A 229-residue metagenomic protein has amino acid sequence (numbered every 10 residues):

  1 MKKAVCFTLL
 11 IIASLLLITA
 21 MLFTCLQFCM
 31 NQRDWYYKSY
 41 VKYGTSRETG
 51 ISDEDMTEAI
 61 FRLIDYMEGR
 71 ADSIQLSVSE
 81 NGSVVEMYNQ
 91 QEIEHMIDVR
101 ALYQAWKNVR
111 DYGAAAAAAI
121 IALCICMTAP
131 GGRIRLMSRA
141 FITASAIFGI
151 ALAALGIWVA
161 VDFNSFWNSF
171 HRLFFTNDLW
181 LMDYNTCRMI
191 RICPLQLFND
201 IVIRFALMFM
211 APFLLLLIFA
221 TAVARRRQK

Functional and structural regions predicted by a protein language model:
M1-W35: Hydrophobic secretory-pathway targeting helix
K2-I11, A114-F163, L215-K229: Juxtamembrane interface at the cytosolic side of transmembrane helices
Q27-E48, H171-R172: Alpha-helical transmembrane signal-anchor/signal-peptide segments
R47-G69: Short extracytoplasmic
F61-N81, W167-R172: Alpha-helical transmembrane segments of integral membrane proteins, especially early/N-terminal helices
G69-G113, L195-M208: Individual transmembrane alpha-helix segments
W158-N185: Juxtamembrane non-transmembrane "cap" segments at the membrane-aqueous interface of multi-pass membrane proteins
D178-K229: Terminal transmembrane helical module of multi-pass membrane proteins
